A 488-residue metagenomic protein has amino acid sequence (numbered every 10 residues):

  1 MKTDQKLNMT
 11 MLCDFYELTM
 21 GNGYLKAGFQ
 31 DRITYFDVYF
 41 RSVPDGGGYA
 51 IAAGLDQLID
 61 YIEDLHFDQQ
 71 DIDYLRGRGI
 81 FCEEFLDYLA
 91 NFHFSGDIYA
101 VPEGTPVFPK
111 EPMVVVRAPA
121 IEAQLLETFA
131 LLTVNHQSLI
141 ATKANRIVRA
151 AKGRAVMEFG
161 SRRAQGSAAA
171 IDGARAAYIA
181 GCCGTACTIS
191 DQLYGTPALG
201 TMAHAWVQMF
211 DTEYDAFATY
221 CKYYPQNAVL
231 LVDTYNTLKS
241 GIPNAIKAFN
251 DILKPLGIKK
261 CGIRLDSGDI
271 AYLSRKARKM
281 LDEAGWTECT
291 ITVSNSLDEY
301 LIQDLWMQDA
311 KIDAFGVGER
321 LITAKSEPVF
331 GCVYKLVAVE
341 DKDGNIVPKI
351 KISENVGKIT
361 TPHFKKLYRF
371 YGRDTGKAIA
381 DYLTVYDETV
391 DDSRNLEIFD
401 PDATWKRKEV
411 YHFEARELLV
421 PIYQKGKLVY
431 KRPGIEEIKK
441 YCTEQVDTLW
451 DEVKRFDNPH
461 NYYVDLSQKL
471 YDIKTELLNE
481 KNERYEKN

Functional and structural regions predicted by a protein language model:
K2-I33, S42-P44, I80-F81, L86-S95 (+9 more regions): Buried, small/hydrophobic-residue-enriched core segments of structured protein domains
K2-R32, F36, D45-G47, D282-A284 (+1 more regions): Gly/Ser/Thr/Ala-enriched C-terminal appendages of enzymes
T34-A90: N-terminal, Lys/Arg-enriched amphipathic/low-complexity engagement segments that precede the first folded domain
D60-D64, A100-E103, V107: An N-terminal, globular interaction/scaffold subdomain
D73-Y74, T142-R146, G160, K454-N461: Short coil/turn segments at secondary-structure boundaries
I98-G104, F413-L418: Short acidic, Pro/Gly- and aromatic-enriched capping/linker segments at domain boundaries
L199, I263, I291, D313-F315: Hydrophobic residues within beta-strands of alpha/beta enzymes
H204, S294, G318: Residue-level "edge-of-site" marker
